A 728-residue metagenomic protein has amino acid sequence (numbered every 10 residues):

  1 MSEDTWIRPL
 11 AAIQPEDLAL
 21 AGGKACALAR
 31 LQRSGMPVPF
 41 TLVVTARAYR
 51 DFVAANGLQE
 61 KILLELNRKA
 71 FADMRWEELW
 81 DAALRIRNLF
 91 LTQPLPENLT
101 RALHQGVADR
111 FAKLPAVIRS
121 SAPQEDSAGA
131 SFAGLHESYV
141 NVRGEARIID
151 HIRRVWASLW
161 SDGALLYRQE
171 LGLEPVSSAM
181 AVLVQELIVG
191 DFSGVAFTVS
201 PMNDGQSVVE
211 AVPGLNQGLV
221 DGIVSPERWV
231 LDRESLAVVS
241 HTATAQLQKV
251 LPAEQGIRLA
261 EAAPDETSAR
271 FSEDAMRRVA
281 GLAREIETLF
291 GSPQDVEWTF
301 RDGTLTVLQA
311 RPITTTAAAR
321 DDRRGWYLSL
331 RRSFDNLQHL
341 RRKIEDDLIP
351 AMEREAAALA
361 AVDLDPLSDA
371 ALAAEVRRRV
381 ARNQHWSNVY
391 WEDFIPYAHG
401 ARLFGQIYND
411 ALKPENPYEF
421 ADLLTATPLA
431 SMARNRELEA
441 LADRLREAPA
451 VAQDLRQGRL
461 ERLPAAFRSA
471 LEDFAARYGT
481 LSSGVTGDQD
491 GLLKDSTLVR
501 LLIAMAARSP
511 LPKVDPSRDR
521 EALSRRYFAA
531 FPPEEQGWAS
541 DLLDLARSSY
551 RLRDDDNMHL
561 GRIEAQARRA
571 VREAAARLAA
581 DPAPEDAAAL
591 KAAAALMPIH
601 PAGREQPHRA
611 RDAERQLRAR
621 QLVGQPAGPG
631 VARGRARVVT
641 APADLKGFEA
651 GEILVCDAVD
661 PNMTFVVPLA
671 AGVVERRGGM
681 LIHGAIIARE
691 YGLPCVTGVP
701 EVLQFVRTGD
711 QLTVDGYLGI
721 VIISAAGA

Functional and structural regions predicted by a protein language model:
M1-L183, F192, T267, F271-A275 (+2 more regions): N-terminal beta-alpha lobe that positions the nucleotide/phosphoryl donor in ATP/NTP-coupled carboxylate activation
A19-D51, A116-I148, R154, L187-W229 (+3 more regions): Conserved phosphate/anionic-ligand binding catalytic regions in large, soluble enzymes, centered on
L28, E77-R101, Q105, P115 (+8 more regions): Contiguous hydrophobic, helix-prone segments at protein termini that mediate membrane targeting/anchoring
N56-Q59, L219, V279-R284, T288-L289 (+4 more regions): Acidic, glycine-rich flexible loop/linker segments
D109-F111, S131-F132, L173-S177, L187-G190 (+5 more regions): Solvent-exposed alpha-helices and their adjacent loops that cap or buttress functional pockets in soluble metabolic
A133-L166, V189-Q255, L308-D347, G672-V674 (+1 more regions): Extended active-site and interfacial segments that coordinate phosphate-rich ligands in large catalytic machineries
L173-P175, M180, D612-P642: Short, conserved active-site entrance elements at the starts or edges of catalytic domains
V238-G281: Extracytoplasmic/periplasmic proteins that interact with beta-lactams or build/remodel peptidoglycan
